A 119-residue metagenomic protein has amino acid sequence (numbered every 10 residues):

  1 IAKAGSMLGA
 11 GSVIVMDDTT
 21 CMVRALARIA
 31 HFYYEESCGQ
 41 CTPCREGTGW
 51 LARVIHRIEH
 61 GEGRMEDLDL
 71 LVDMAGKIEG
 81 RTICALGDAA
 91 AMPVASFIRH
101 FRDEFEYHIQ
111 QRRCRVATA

Functional and structural regions predicted by a protein language model:
I1-A119: Redox cofactor-anchoring modules in respiratory/redox and cofactor-processing assemblies
